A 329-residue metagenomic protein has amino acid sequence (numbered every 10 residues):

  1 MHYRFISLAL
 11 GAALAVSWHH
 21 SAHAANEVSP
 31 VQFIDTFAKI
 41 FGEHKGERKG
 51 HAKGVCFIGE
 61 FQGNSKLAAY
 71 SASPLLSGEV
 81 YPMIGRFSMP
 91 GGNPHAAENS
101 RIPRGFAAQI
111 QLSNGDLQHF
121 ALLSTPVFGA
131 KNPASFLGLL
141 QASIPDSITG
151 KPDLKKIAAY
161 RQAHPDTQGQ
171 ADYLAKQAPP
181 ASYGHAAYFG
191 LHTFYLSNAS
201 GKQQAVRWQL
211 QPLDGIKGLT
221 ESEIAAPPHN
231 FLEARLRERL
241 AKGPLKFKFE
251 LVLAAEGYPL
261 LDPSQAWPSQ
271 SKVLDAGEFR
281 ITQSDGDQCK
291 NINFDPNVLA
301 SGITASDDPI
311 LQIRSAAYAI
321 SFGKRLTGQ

Functional and structural regions predicted by a protein language model:
M1-L8: Bacterial N-terminal signal peptides that target proteins for export
A9-S17: Bacterial N-terminal signal peptides
W18-A24: Sec/Tat signal peptide C-region and signal peptidase I cleavage site
A25-Q329: Active-site-adjacent core segments of small-molecule enzymes
